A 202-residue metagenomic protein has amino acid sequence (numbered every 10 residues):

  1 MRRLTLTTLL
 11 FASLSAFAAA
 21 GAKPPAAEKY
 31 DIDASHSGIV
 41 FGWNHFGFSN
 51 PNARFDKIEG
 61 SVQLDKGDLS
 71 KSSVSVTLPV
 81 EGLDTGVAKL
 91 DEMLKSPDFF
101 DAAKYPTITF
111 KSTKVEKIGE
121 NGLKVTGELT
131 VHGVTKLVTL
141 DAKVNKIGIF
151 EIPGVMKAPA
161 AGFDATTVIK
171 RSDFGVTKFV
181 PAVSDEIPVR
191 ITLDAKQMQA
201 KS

Functional and structural regions predicted by a protein language model:
M1-L4: Positively charged n-region of N-terminal signal peptides that target proteins for export
T7-A16: Bacterial N-terminal signal peptides
A19-S202: Low-complexity, acidic/polar, glycine-enriched regions of mature
